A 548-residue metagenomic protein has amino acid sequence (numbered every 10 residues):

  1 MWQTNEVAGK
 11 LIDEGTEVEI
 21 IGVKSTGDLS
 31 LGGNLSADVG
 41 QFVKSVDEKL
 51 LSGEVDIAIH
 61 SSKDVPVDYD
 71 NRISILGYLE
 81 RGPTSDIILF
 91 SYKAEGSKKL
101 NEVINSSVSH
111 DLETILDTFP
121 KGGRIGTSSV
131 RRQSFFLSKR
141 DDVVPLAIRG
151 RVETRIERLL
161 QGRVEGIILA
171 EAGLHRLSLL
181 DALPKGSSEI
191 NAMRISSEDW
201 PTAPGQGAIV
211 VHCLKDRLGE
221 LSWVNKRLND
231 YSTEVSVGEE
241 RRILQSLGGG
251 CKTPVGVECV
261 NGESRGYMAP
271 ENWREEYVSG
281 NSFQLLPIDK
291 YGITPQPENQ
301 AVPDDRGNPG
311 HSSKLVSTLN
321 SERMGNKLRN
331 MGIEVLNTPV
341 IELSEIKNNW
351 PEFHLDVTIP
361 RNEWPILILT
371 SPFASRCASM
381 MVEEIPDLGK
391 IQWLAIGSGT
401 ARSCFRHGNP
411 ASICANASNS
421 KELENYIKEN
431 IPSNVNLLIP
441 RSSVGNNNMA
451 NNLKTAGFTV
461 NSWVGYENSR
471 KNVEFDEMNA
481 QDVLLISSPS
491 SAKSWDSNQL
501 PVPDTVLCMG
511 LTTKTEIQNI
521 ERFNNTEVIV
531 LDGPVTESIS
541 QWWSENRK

Functional and structural regions predicted by a protein language model:
M1-A37, V43, S62, D68 (+2 more regions): Small-molecule-sensing regulatory modules
V7, L11-G15, S129, F136 (+4 more regions): Hydrophobic alpha-helical packing residues
G32-H60, H354-A374: Short, structured active-site "lid" loops
V46-D47, R155-I156, L423: Short, hydrophobic alpha-helical packing/hinge segments within bilobed ligand-binding/sensory domains
L50, L159-L160, L453: Hydrophobic residues within well-ordered alpha-helices
S52-V55, V164, K252, W364 (+2 more regions): Short, high-confidence coil segments that cap the C-terminus of an alpha-helix and link into the following beta-strand
K63, N71-D142, N419-E422, I427-I431: A conserved helix-loop-strand patch within extracytoplasmic ligand-binding domains of the periplasmic binding
G292-K548: Signature of uroporphyrinogen-III synthase
